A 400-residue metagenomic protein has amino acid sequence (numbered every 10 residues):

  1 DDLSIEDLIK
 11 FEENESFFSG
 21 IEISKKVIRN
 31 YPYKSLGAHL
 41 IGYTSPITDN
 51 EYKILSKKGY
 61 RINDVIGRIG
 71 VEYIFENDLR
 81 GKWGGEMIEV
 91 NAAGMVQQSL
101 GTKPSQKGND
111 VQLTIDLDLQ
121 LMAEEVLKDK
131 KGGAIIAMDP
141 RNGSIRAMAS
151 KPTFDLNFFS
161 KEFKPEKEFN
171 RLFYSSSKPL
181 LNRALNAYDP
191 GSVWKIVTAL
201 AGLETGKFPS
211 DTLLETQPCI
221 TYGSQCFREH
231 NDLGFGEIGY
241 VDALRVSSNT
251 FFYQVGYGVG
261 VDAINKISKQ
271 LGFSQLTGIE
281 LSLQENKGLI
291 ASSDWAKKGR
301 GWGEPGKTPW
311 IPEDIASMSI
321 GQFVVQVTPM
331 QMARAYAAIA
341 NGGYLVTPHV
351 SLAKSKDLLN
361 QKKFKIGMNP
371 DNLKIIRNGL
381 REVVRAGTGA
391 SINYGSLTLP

Functional and structural regions predicted by a protein language model:
D1-K164, A187, D262-Q270, T388 (+1 more regions): Periplasmic/cell-envelope proteins involved in peptidoglycan metabolism and beta-lactam response
V90-T102, R141-V193, V197-P400: Beta-lactam-recognizing serine transpeptidase/beta-lactamase-like catalytic domain environment
